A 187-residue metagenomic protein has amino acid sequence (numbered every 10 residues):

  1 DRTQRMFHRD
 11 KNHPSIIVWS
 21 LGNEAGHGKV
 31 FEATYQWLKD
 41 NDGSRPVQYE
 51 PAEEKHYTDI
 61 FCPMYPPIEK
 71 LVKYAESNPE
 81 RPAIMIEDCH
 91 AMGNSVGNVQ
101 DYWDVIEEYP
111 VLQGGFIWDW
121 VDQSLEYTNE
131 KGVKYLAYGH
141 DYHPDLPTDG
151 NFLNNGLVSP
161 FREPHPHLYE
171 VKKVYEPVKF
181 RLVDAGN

Functional and structural regions predicted by a protein language model:
D1-G186: Extended substrate-binding grooves/exosites of carbohydrate-active enzymes
